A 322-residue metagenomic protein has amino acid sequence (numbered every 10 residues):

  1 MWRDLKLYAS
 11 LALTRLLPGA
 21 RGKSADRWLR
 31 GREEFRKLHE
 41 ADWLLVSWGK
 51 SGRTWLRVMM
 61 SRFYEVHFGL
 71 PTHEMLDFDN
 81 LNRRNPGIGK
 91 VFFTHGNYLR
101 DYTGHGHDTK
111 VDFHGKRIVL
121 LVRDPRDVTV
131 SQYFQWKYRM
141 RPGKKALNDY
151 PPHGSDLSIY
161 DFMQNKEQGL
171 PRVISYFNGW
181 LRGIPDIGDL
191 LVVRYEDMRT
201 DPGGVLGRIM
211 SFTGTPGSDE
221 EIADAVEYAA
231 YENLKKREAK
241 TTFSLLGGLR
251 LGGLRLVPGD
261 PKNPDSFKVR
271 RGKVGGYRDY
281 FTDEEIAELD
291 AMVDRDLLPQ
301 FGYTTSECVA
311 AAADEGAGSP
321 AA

Functional and structural regions predicted by a protein language model:
M1-V193, G203, N263-A311, P320-A322: PAPS-dependent sulfotransferase catalytic domain
G52-V66, V192-G217, A225, N233-K236: PAPS/PAP-binding and catalytic site of the sulfotransferase fold
P71-M75, S218-D224: A short coil-to-beta-strand element that immediately follows conserved catalytic motifs
T200, D219-E220, D283-E284: Alpha-helix N-capping/helix-start residues
G217-S218, S266: Short, surface-exposed helix-loop/turn micro-motifs enriched in polar/charged residues
V226-D290: PAPS-dependent sulfotransferase catalytic core
T241-G247, C308-P320: Long, internal low-complexity/basic segments
